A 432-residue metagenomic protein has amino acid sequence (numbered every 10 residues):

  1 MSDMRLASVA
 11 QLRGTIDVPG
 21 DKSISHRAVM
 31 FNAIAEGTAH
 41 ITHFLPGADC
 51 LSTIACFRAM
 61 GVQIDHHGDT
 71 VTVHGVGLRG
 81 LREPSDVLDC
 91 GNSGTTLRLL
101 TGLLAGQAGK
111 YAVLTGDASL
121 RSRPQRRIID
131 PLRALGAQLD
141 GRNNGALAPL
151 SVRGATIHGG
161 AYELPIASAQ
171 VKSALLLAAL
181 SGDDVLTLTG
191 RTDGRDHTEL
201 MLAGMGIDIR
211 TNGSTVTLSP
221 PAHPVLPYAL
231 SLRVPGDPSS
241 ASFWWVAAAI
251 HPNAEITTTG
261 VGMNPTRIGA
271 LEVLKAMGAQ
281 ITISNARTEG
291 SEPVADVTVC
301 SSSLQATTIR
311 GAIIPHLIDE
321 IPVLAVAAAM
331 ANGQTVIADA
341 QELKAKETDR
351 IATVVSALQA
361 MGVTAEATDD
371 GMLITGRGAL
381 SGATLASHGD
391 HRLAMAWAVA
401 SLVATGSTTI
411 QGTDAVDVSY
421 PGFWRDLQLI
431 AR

Functional and structural regions predicted by a protein language model:
M1-R432: Structural preference for solvent-exposed beta-strand-turn elements and adjacent flexible terminal/loop segments within
